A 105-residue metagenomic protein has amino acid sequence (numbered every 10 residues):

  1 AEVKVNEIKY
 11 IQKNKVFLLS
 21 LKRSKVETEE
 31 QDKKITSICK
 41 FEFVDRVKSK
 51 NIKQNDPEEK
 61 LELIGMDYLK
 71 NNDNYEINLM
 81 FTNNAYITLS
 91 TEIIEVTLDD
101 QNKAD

Functional and structural regions predicted by a protein language model:
A1-D105: Surface-exposed, interaction-prone regions used to assemble/regulate multi-protein complexes
